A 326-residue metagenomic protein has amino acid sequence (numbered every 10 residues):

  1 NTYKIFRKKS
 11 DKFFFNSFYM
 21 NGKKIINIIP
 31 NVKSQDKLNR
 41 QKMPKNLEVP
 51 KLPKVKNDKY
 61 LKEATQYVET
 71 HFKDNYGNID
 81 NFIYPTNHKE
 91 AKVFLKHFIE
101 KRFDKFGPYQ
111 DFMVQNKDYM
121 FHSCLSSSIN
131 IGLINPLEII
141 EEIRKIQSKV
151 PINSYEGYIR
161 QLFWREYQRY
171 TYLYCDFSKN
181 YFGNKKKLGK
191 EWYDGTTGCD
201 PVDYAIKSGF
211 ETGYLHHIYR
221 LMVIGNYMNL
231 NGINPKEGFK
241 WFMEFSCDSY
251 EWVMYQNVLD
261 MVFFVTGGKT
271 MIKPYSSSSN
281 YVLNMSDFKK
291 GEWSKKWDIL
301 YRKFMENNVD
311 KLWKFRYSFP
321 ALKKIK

Functional and structural regions predicted by a protein language model:
N1-N87, L259: Beta-rich, aromatic/charged-enriched effector core domains that present basic-aromatic interfaces for binding
Y3-R7, D11-Y19, F106-Y109, Y158 (+3 more regions): Aromatic side chains
P30, P44, P50-P53, P85 (+6 more regions): Proline-rich intrinsically disordered, low-complexity coils
L47-I131, N153: Structured, charged N-terminal subsegments at the starts of enzyme catalytic cores and at intra-chain domain/subunit
V93, F112, N116-S126, N130-K326: C-terminal catalytic domain of photolyase/cryptochrome flavoproteins, centering on the FAD-binding pocket
